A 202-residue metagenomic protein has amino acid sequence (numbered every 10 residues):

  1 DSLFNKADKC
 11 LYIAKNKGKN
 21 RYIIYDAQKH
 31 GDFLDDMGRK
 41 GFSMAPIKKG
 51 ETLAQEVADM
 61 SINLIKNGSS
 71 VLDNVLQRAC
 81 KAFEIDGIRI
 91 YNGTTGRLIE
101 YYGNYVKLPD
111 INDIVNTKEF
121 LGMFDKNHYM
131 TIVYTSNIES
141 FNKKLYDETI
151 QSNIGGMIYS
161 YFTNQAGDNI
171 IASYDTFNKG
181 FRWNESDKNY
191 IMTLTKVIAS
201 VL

Functional and structural regions predicted by a protein language model:
D1-K17, I23-S43: Cyclic nucleotide signaling catalytic output domains
Q28-K66: Signal-transmission linkers at sensory-effector interfaces
D59-L64, D73-A82, M123, E148 (+1 more regions): Amphipathic alpha-helical regulatory segments at dimerization interfaces that relay allosteric signals between sensory
I65-R97: Helix-loop-beta substructure at the N-terminus of cytosolic sensory domains that couple signal/ligand detection
R89-D113, D125: GAF sensory/regulatory domain recognition with acknowledged cross-activation on helical regulatory dimers
L108-I150: Regulatory sensory and allosteric helical modules in signal-transduction proteins and certain transcription factors
K144-N169: Helix-to-coil/beta transition segments that act as allosteric "coupling" elements at the rims of sensory or catalytic
A172-L194, V201-L202: Regulatory loop-to-helix N-cap segments in sensory/regulatory domains that couple ligand/signal detection
